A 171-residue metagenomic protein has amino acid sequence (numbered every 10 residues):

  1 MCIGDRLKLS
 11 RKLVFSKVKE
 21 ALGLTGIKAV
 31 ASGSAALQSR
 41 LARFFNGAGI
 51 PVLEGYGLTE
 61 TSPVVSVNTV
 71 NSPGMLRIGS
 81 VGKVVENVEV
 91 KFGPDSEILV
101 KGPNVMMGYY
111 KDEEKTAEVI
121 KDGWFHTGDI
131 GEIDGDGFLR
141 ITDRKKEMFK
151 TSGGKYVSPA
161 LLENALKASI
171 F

Functional and structural regions predicted by a protein language model:
C2-I3, E163-F171: Short, intrinsically disordered, charge-balanced linker/junction segments flanking boundaries in proteins
G4-M75, E89: Gly/Ser/Thr-rich phosphate-binding loop
S16, G79, E114, N164: Active-site phosphate/pyrophosphate- and oxyanion-stabilizing loops and adjacent acidic/basic residues in soluble
A21, F44, A48-P51, D112 (+4 more regions): Generic, well-ordered alpha-helical scaffold segments in large soluble proteins
S34, G57, G82, D129 (+1 more regions): Active-site glycine-centered loops adjacent to acidic/histidine catalytic or metal-binding residues that shape
V84-T151: Conserved ATP-binding/catalytic segment of the ANL
V157-L162: ATP-dependent adenylate-forming carboxylate-activation enzymes
